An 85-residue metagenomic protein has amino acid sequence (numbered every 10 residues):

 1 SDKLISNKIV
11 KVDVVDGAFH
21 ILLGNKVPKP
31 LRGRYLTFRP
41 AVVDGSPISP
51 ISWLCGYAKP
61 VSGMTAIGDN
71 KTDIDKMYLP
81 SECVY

Functional and structural regions predicted by a protein language model:
S1-Y85: Periplasmic/extracellular, small/polar-rich flexible segments of pilin-like filament-forming proteins
